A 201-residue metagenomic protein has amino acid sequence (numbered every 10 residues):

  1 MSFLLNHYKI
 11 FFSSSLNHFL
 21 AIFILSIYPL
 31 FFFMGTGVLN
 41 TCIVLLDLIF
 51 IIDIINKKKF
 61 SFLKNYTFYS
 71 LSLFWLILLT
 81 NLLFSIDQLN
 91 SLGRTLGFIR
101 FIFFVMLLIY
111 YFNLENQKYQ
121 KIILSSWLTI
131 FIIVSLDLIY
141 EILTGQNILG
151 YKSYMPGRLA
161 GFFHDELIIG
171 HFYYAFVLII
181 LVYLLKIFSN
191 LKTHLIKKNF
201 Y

Functional and structural regions predicted by a protein language model:
M1-N90, Y110, L114, K118-K121 (+2 more regions): Transmembrane signal-anchor hairpin modules in multi-pass inner-membrane enzymes, especially those that act on
S15, T67, N147, Y154-G157: Sparse, context-dependent recognition of short Cys/His-centered cofactor- or disulfide-binding micro-motifs
Y28, L79, K121-Y154, G161-Y201: Alpha-helical transmembrane segments of multi-pass inner-membrane proteins
L39-F50, G93-L107, E141, I148 (+1 more regions): Hydrophobic core segments of transmembrane alpha-helices in multi-pass, intramembrane catalytic enzymes
L73-W75, F101-M106, T129-I133: Small-residue-rich segments of transmembrane alpha-helices in multi-pass membrane proteins, especially helix faces
N90-G97, Y154-A160: Non-cytosolic membrane-interface motifs at loop->transmembrane helix junctions
